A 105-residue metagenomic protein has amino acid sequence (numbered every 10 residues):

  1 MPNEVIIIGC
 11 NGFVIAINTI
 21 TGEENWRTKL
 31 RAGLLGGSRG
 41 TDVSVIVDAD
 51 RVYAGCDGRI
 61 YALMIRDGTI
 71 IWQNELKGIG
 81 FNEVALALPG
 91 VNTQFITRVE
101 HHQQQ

Functional and structural regions predicted by a protein language model:
M1-V14, T28, L35-I60, G78-Q105: Repeat-blade elements of multi-bladed beta-propeller folds
T19-T21, M64-D67: Short loop/turn segments that connect beta-strands within beta-propeller blades
E23-R27, I71-Q73: A structural motif specific to WD40 beta-propellers
